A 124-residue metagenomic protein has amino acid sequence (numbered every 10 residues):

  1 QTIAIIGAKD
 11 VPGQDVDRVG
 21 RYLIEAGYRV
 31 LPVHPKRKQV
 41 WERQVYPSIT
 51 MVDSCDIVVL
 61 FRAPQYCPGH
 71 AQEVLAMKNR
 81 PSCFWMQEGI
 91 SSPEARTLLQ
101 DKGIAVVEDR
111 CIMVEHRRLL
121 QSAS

Functional and structural regions predicted by a protein language model:
G13-Q14, G20-W41: NAD(P)-binding Rossmann-fold cofactor-contacting core
Q39-Q72: Glycine-rich, highly charged phosphate/nucleotide-binding loops
V40-R43, E94-T97, E115-Q121: Short, charged, surface-exposed secondary-structure boundary motifs
M77-L99: ADP-ribose/adenylate-binding Rossmann-like module
P81-W85, G103-R110: Short hydrophobic/aromatic-enriched beta-strand-loop microsegments
A105-S124: Active-site capping/gating segments
